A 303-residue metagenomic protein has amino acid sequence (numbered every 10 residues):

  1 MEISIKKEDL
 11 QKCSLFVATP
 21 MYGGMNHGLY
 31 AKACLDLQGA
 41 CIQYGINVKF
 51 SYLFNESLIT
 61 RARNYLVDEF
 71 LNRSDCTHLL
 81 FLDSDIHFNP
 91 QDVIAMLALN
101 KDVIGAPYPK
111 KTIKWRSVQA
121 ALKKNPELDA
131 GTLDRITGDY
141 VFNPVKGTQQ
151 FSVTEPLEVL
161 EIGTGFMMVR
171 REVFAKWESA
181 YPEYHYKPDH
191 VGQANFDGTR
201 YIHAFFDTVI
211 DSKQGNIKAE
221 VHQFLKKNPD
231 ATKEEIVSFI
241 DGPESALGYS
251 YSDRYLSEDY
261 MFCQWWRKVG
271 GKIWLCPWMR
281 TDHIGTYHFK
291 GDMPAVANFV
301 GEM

Functional and structural regions predicted by a protein language model:
M1-S57, R61: N-proximal low-complexity "stem/linker" segments adjacent to membrane-targeting elements
I5-F16, A180-M303: C-terminal catalytic/acceptor-binding lobe
G23, A40, T112, V296-E302: Cationic, hydrophobic amphipathic alpha-helical membrane-interacting segments
D36-A40, Y65-E69, A95: A generic secondary-structure signal
V48, T77, D102: Conserved acidic residues
N64-H78: Active-site nucleotide-sugar/metal-binding loop of Leloir-type enzymes
D75-H87: Short beta-strand-to-loop acidic/aromatic patch adjacent to the donor-nucleotide binding site
N89-A231, E235-E244: Conserved catalytic core of nucleotide-sugar-dependent glycosyltransferases
